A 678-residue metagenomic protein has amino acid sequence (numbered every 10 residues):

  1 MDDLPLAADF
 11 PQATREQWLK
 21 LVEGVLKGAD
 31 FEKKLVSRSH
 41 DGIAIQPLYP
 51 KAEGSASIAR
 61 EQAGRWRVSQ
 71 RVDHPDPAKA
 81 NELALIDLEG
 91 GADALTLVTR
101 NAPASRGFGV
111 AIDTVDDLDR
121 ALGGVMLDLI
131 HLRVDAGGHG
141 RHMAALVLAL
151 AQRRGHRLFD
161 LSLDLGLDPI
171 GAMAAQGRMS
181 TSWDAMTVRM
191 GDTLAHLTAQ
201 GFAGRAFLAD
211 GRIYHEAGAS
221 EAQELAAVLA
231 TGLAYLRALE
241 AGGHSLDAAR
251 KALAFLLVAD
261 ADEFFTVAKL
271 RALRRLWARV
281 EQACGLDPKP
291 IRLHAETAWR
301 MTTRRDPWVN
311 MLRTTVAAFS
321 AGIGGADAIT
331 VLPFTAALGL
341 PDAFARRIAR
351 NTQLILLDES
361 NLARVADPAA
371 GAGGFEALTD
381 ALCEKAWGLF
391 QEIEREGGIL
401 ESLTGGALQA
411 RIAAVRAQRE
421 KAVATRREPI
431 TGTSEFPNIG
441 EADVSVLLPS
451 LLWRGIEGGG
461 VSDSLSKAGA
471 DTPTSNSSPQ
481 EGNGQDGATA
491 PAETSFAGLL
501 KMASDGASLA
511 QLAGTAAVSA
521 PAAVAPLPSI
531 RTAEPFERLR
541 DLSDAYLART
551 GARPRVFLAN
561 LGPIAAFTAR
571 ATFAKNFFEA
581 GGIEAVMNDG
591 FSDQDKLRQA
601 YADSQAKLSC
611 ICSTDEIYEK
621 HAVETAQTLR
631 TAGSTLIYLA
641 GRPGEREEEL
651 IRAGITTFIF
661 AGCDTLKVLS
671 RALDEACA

Functional and structural regions predicted by a protein language model:
M1-D262, C284-H294, G322, A328-L332 (+14 more regions): Catalytic alpha/beta active-site cores
M1-E16, G24, A29-S37, D41-I58 (+6 more regions): Intrinsic disorder at enzyme termini
V36-D41, G166-I170, D210-E216, A249-D260 (+7 more regions): A glycine-rich phosphate-binding loop feature that marks nucleotide/adenosyl-phosphate handling sites
V134-H139, T181-A195, D306-L312, F375 (+3 more regions): Phosphate/diphosphate-binding loops
T198, A203-L236, L312-F390, E396: Mobile "lid/hinge" segments at catalytic clefts and subdomain interfaces of large enzymes
A219-L225, D260-A272, A298-L312, G339-A349 (+5 more regions): Short glycine/threonine-rich loop-to-helix capping motif typified by GTGT followed within a few residues by an Asp-Pro
G232, L256-P341, A345-A349: Glycine-rich anion/phosphate-binding loop at the beta-strand->alpha-helix junction
W453-E457, E481-N483: Glycine-biased, low-complexity coil/linker segments
